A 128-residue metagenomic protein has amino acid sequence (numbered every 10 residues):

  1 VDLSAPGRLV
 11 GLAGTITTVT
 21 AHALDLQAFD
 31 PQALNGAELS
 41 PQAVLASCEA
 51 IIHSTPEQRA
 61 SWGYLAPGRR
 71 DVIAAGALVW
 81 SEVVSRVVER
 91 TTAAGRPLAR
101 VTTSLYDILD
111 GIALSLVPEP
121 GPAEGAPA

Functional and structural regions predicted by a protein language model:
V1-A128: Helical "lid/coupling" subdomains associated with nucleotide-phosphate turnover
